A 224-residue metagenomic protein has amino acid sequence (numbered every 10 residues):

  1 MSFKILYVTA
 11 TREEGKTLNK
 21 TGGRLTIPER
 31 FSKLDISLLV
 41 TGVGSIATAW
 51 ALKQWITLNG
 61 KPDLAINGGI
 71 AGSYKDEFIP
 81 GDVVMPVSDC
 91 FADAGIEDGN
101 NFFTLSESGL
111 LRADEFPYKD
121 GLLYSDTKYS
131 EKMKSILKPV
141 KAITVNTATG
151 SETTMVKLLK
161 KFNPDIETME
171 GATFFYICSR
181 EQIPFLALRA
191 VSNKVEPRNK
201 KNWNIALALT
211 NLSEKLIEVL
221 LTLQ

Functional and structural regions predicted by a protein language model:
M1-K61: N-terminal short beta-loop-beta anion/metal-coordinating cradle
K4, D63-A65, D165: Conserved acidic residues
L39, I66, V84, K138-I143 (+1 more regions): Hydrophobic/aromatic beta-strand patches that form the interior of the parallel beta-sheet core in alpha/beta enzyme
V43, S88-F91, A190-N193: Short, acidic/turn-prone active-site loops that include or flank metal/cofactor- and phosphate-binding residues
K75-F162: Mid-sequence, gly/pro-rich, charge-dense loop/helix-turn segments that line enzyme active sites
V145-A187, S192-E196: A C-terminal functional module that forms or caps the active site or interfaces directly with catalytic machinery
V195-Q224: His/Asp/Glu-rich mid-to-C-terminal helical/loop segments that flank catalytic regions of hydrolases
